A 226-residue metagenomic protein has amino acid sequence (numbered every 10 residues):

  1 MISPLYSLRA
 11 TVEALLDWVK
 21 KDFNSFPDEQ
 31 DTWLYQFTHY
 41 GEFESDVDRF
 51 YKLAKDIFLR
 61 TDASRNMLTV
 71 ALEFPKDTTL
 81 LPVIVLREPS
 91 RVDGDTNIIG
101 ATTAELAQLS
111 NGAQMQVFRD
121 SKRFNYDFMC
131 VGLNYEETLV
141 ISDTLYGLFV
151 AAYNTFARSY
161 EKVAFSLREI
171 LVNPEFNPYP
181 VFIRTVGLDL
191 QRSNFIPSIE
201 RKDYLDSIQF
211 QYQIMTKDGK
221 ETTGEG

Functional and structural regions predicted by a protein language model:
M1-E105, Y212-G226: Small/polar-rich, solvent-exposed N-terminal microdomains that initiate assembly or binding
T79-L81, S121-N125, Y179-T185: A general secondary-structure signal for short beta-strands and their flanking turns/coil in non-transmembrane regions
R87, D127-V131, G187-Q191: Residue-level recognition of well-ordered beta-strand positions that form the cores of beta-sheet-rich folds across
G100-A107, T144-Y146, K202-Q213: Short intrinsically disordered coil segments
N111-F118: Short beta-strand/turn micro-motifs at beta-sheet edges
F118-G132: Glycine-rich, often proline-containing surface loops adjacent to acidic residues and nearby aromatics that form
E136, V140-S198: Acidic-leaning, charged glycine-interspersed low-complexity segments
R184, F195-G226: C-terminal, beta-strand-rich globular interaction domains
